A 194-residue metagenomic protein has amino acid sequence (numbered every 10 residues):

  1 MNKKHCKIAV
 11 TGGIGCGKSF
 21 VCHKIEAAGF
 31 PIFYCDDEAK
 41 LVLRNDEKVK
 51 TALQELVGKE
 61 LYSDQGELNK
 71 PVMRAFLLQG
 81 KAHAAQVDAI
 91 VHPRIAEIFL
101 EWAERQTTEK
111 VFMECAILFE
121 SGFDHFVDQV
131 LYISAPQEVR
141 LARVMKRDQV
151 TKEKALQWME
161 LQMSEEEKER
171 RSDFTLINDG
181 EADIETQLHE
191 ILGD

Functional and structural regions predicted by a protein language model:
M1-F30, C35-D37: Walker A (P-loop) phosphate-binding motif
N2, E101-W102, Q106-K110, D124-I133 (+3 more regions): NTP-dependent small-molecule kinase module
C6-I8, E109-M113: Generic beta-sheet signal
F20-H23, P31-N45, K59, L161-E166 (+1 more regions): N-terminal polybasic phosphate/anion-binding patch
A28, K50, Q54, Q137-A142 (+2 more regions): An amphipathic alpha-helix signature
D37-T107: ATP-dependent small-molecule kinase phosphotransfer cores that center on conserved nucleotide phosphate-binding segments
P93-E97, V111-A116, L156-L161: Short gly/ser/thr-rich secondary-structure transition/capping motifs
E120-S121: Conserved helix/coil segment N-terminal to the catalytic DExD/H
